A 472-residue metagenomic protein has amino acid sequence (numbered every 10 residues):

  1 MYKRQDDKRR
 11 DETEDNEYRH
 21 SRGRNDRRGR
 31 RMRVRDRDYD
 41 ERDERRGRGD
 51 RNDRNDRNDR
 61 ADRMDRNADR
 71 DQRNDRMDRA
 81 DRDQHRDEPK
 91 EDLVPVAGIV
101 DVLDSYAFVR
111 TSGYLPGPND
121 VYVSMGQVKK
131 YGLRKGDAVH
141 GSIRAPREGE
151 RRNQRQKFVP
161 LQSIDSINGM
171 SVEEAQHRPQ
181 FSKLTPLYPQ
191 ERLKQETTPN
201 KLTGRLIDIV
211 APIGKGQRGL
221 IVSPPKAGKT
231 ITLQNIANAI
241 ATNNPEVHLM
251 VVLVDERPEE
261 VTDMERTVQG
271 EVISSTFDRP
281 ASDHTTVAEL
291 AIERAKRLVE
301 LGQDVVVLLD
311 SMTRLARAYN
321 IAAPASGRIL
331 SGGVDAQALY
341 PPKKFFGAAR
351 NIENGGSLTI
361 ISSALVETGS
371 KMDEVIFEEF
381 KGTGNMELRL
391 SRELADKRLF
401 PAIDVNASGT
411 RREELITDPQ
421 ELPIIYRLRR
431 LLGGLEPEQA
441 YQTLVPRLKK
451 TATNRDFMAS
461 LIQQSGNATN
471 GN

Functional and structural regions predicted by a protein language model:
K3-Y106, R110-P118, K129, R134-K135 (+2 more regions): Acidic low-complexity intrinsically disordered regions
H85-D92, G98-D101, T111-G113, D120 (+16 more regions): Replace "in large, NTP-powered and nucleic-acid-processing enzymes" with "in large, NTP-powered factors and other
V121-K129, R205-L206: Short alpha-helix capping/helix-loop boundary micro-motifs
L133, A145-I221: P-loop NTP-binding catalytic core
G228: Conserved glycine(s) of the Walker
T232, I236: Hydrophobic positions on the alpha1 helix immediately C-terminal to the Walker A/P-loop
A237-A239, L249-N472: P-loop NTPase catalytic core
N243-V247: Conserved SF1/SF2 helicase motif Ia
